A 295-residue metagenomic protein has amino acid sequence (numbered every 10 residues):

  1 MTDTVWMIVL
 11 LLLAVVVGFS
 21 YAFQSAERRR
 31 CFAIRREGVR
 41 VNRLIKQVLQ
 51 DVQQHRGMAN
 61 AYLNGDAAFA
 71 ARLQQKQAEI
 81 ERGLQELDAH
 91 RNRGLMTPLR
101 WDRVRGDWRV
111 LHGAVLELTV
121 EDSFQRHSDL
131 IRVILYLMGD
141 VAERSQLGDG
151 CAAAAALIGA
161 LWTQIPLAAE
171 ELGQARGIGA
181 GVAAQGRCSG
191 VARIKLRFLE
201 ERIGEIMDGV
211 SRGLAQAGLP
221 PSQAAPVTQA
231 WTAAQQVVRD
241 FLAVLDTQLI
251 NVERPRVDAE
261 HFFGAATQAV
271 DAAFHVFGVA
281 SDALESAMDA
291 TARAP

Functional and structural regions predicted by a protein language model:
T2-P295: Hydrophobic alpha-helical segments
